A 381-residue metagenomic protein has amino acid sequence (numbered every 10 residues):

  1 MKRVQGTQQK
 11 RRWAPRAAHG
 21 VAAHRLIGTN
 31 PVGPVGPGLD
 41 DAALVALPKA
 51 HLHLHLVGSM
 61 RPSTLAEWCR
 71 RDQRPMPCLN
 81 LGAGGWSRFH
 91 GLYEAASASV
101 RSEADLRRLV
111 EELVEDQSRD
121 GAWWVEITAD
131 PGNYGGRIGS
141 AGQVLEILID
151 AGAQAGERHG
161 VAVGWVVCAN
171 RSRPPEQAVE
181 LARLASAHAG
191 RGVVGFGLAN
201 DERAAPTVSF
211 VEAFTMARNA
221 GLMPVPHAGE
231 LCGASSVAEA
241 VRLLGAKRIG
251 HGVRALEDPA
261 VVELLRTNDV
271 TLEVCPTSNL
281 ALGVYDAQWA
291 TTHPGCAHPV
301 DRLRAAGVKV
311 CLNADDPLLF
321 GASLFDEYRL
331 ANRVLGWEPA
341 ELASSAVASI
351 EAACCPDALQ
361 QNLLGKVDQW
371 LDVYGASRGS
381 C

Functional and structural regions predicted by a protein language model:
M1-R3, R107: A generic structured-segment signal
R3, Q9-R11: Cationic, low-complexity basic patches in intrinsically disordered or flexible, solvent-exposed regions
W13-R16, G20, H24-L222, L231-S236 (+3 more regions): Metal-cofactor-binding active-site regions of metalloenzymes
